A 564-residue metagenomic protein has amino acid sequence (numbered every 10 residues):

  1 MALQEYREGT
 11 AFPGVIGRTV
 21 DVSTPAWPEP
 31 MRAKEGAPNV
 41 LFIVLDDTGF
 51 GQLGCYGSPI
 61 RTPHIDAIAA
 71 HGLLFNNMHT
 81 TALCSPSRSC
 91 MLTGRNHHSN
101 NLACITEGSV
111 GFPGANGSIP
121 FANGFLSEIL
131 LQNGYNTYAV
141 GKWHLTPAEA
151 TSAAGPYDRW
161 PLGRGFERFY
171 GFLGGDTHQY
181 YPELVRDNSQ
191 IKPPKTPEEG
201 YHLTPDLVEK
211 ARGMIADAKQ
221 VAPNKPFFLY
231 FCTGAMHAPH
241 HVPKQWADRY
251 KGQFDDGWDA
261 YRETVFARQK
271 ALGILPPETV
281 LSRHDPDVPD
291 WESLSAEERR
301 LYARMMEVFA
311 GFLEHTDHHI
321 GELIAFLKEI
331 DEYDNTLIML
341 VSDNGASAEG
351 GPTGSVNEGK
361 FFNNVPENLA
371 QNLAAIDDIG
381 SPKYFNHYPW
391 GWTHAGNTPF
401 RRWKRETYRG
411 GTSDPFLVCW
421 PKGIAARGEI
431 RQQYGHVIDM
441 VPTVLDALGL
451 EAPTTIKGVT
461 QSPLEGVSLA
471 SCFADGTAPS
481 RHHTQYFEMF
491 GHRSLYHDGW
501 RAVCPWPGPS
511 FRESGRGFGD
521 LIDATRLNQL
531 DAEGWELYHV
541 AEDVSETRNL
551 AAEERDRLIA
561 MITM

Functional and structural regions predicted by a protein language model:
M1-E536, V544-T563: Formylglycine-dependent sulfatase
